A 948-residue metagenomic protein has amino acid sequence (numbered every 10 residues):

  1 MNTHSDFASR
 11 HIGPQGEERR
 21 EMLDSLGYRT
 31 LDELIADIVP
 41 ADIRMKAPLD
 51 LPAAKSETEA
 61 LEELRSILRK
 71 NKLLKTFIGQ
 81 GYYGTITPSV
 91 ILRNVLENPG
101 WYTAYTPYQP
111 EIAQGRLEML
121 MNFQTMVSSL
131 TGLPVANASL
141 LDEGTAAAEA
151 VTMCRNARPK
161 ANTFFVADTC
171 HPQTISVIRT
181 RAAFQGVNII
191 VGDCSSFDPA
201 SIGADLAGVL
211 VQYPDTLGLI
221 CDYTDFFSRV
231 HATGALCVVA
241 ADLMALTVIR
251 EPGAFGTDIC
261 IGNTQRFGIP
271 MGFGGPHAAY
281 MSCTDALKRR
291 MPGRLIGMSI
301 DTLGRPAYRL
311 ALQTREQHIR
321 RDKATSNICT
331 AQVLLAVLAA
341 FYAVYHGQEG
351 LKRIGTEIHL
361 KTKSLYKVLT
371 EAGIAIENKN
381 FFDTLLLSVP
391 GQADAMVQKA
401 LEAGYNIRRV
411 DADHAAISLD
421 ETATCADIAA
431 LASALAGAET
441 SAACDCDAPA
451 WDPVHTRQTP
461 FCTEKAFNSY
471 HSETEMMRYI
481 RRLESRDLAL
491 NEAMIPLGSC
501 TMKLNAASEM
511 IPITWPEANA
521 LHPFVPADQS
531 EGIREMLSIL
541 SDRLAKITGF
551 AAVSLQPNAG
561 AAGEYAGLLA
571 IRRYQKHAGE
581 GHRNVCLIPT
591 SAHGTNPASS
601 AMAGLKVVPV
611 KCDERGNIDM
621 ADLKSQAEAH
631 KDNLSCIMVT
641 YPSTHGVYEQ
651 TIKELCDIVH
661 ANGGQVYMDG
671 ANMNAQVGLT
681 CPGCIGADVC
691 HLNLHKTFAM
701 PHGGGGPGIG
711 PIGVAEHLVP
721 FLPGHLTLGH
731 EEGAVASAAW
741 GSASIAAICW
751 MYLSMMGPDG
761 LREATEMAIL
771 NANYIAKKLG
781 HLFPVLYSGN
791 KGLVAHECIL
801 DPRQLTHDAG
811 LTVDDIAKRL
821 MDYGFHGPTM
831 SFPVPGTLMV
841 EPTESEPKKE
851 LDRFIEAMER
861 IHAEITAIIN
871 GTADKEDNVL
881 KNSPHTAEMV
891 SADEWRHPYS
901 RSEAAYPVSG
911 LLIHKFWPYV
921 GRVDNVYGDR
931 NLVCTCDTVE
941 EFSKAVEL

Functional and structural regions predicted by a protein language model:
M1-S25, A36-F77, I86-Y102, Y108-E111 (+11 more regions): Non-catalytic terminal extensions of PLP-dependent enzymes
Y28-D42, T257-G262, A687-C690: TRNA-binding/sensing appendages of the translation machinery
T30, D142-E143, G391, S472: Alpha-helix N-cap recognition
T106-R116, N122-Q124, N137-S139: N-terminal export/assembly segments and adjacent metallocofactor-ligating motifs of anaerobic energy-metabolism
G115, T145-A307, L369-G373, F382 (+8 more regions): Conserved PLP-enzyme active-site core in the AAT-like
M126-G144, K160, F164: A conserved hydrophobic secondary-structure block that centers on an alpha-helix together with its immediately flanking
N137, V191, V239, N378-K379 (+4 more regions): A structural preference for short, hydrophobic beta-strand core positions in alpha/beta folds
I269-S282, A286-L287, A331-L335, S418 (+5 more regions): Conserved phosphate/anionic-ligand binding catalytic regions in large, soluble enzymes, centered on
